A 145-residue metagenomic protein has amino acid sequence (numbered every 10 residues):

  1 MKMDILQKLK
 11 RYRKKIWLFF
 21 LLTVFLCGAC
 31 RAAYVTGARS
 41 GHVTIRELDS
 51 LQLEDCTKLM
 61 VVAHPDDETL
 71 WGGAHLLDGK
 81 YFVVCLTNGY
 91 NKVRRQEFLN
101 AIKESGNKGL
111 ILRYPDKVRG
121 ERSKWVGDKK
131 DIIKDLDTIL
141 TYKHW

Functional and structural regions predicted by a protein language model:
K2-W145: Active-site beta-strand->loop->alpha-helix modules in alpha/beta enzyme cores, enriched in Gly/His/Asp(Glu)
